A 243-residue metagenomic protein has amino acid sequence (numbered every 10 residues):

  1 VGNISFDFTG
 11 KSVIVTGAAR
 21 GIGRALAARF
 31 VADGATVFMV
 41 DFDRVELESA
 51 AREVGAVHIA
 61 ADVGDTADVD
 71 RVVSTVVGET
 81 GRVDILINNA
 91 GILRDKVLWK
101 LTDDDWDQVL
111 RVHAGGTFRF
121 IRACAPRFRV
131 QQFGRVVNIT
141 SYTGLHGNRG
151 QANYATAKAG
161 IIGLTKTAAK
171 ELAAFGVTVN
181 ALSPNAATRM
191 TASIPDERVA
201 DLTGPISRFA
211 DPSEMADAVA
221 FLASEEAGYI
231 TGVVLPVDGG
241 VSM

Functional and structural regions predicted by a protein language model:
F8-F38: Canonical Rossmann dinucleotide-binding motif of NAD(H)/NADP(H)-dependent dehydrogenases/reductases, specifically
D33-S49: Conserved glycine-rich Rossmann-like NAD(P)H-binding loop of the short-chain dehydrogenase/reductase
V97-L98, D105-D107, V199-A200: Substrate-binding pocket helix/loop in short-chain dehydrogenase/reductase
I121, A157, T165: Active-site helix of classical SDR
P126, K170-A174, T188, G228: Alpha-helical segment proximal to the catalytic Tyr-Lys
S141: Residue(s) in the substrate-gating loop at a strand-loop-helix junction that position the organic substrate next
A181, V199-G232, V237-G239: C-terminal helical subdomain
